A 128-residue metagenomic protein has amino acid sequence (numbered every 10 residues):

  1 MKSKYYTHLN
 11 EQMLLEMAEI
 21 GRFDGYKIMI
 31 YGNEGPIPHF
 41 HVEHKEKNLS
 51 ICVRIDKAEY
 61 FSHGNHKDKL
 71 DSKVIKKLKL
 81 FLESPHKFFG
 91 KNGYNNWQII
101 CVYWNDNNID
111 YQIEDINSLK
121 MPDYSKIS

Functional and structural regions predicted by a protein language model:
M1-S128: Metal-centered catalytic cores of metalloenzymes
